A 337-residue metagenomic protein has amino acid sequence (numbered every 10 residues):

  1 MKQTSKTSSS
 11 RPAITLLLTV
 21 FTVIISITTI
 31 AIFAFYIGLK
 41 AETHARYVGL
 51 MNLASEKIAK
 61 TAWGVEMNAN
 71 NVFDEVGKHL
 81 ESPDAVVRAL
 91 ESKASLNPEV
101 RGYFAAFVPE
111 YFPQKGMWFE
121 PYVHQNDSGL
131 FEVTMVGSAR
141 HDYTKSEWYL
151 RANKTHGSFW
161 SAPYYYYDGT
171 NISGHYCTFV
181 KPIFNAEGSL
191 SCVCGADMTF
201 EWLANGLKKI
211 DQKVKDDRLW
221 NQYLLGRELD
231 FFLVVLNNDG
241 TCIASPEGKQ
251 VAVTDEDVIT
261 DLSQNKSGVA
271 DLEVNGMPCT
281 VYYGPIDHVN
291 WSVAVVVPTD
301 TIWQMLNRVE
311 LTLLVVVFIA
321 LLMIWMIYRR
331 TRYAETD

Functional and structural regions predicted by a protein language model:
Q3-A41, A45-R46, T312-R329: Extreme N-terminal signal-anchor transmembrane helix of membrane signaling/transducer proteins, especially in bacteria
N52, K57-L96, A105-P109, F200-N205 (+1 more regions): Extracellular/periplasmic ligand-binding regions of membrane signal-transduction receptors
A69, Y103, F231-L233: Short hydrophobic secondary-structure edge segments in sensory/regulatory modules of signaling proteins
D84-L96, V193-K249: Solvent-exposed, extracytoplasmic
L96-S173, D239-E256: Extracellular/periplasmic ligand-sensing ectodomains of membrane signal-transduction proteins
E147, M305, V309, I327-D337: Juxtamembrane alpha-helical signal-transduction segment immediately C-terminal to a transmembrane helix
I172-K213, Y282, S292-M305: Conserved beta-strands of PAS-like sensory domains
R227, N238, E247-V316: Extracellular/periplasmic juxtamembrane segments that couple receptor/chemosensory ectodomains to their
